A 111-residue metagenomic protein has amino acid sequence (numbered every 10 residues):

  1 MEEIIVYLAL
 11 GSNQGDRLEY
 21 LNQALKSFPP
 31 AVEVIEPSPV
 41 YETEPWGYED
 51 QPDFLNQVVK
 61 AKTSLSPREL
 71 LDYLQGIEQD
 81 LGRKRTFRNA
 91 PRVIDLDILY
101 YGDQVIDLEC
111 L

Functional and structural regions predicted by a protein language model:
E2-Y7: Extreme N-terminal starter segment of soluble prokaryotic enzymes
A9, K60-K62, Y101: Short hydrophobic/aromatic beta-strand micro-patches that form the beta-sheet surface supporting nucleotide- or nucleic
G15, S38, W46-D53, L65-L111: Flexible, gly/pro- and Lys/Arg-enriched active-site loops
Q23-S66: Short, surface-exposed acidic-centric catalytic microdomains
